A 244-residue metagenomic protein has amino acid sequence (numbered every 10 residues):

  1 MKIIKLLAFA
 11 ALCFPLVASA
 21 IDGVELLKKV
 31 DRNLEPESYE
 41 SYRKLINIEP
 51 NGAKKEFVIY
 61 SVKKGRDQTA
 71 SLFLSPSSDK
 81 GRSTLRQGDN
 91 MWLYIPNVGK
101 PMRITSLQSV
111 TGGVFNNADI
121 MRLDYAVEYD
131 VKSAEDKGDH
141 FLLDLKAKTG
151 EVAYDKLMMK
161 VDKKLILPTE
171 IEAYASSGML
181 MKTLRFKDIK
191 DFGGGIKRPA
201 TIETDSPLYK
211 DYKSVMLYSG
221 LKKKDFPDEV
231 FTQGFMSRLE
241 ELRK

Functional and structural regions predicted by a protein language model:
K2-F9: Sec-dependent signal peptide recognition, specifically the positively charged N-region followed immediately by
C13-V17: N-terminal signal peptide c-region/cleavage motif recognized by signal peptidases
A20-S38, K44-I46, A53-K55, D79-D155 (+2 more regions): Flexible, processing/modification-adjacent segments and terminal tails in exported/periplasmic/extracellular proteins
I46-E49, I189: Short, solvent-exposed loop/turn elements at beta->coil junctions and helix N-caps that rim active or binding pockets
S61-G65, Q87-G88, L107-T111, K187-K190 (+1 more regions): A short, sequence-level motif marking secondary-structure junctions
A70-D79: N-terminal post-signal-peptidase region of extra-cytosolic proteins
R122, G138-Q233: Gly/Pro-enriched, hydrophobic low-complexity segments that function as extracytoplasmic propeptides/linkers
